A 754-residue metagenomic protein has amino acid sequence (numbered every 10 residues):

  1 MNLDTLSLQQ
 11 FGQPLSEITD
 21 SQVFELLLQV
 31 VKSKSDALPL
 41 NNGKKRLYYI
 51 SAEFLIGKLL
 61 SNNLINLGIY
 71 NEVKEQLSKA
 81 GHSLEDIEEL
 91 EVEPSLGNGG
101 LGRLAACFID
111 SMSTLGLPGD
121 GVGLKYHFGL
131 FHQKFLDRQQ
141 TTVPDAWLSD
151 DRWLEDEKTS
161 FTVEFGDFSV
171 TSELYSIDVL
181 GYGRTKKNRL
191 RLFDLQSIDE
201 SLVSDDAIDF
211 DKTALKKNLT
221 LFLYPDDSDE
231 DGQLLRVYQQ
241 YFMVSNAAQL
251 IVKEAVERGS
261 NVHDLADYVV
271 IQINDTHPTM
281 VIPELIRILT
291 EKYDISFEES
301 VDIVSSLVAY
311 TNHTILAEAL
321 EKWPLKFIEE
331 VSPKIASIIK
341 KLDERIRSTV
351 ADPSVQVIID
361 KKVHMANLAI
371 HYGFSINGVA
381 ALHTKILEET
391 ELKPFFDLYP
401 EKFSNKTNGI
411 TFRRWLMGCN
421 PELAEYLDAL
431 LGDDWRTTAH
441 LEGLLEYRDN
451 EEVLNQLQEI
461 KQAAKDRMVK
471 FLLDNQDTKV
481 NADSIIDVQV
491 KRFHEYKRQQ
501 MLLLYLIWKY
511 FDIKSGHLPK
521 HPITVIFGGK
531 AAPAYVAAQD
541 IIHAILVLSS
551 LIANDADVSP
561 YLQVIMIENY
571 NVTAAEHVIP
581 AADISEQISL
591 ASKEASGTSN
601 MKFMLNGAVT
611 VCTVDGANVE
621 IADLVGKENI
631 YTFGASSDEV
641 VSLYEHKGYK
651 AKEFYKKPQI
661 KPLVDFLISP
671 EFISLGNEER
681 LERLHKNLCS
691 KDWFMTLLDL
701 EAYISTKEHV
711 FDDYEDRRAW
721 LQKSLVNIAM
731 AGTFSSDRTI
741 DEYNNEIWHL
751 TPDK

Functional and structural regions predicted by a protein language model:
M1-K754: A conserved ligand/cofactor-binding region detector
